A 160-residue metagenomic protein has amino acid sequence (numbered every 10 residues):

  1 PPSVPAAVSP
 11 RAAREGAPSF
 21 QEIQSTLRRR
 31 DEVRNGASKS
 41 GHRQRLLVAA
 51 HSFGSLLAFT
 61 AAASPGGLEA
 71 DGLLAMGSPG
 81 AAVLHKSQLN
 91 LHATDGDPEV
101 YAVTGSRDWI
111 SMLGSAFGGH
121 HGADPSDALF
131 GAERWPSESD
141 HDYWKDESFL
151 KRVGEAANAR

Functional and structural regions predicted by a protein language model:
P1-H42, S64-R160: Lipolytic serine-hydrolase domain surface
Q44-L46: C-terminal structured domains
A49-A58: Gly/Ala-rich beta-loop-alpha elbow adjacent to hydrolase catalytic centers
F59-A63: Short, hydrophobic alpha-helix immediately C-terminal to the catalytic nucleophile
